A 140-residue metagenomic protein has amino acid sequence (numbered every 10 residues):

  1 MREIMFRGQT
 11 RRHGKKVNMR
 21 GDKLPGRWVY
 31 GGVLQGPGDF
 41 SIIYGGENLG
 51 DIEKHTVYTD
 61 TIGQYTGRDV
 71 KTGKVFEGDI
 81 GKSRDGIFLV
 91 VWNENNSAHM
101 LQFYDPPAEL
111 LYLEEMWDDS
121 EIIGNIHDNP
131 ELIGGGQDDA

Functional and structural regions predicted by a protein language model:
M1-A140: Secondary-structure transition motif
